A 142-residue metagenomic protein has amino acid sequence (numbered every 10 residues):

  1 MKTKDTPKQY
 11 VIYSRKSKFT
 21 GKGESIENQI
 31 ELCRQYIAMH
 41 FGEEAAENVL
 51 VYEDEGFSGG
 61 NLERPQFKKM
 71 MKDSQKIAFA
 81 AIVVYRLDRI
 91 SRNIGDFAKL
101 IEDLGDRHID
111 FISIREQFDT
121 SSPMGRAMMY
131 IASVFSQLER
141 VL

Functional and structural regions predicted by a protein language model:
M1-L142: Short, structured surface patches at the beginning of a domain
